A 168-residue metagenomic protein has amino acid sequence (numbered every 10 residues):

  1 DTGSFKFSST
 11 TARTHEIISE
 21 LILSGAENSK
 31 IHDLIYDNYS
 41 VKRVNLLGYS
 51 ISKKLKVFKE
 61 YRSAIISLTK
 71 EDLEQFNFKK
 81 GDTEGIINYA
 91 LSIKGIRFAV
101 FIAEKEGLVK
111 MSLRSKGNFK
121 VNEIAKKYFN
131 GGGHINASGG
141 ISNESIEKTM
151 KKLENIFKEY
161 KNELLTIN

Functional and structural regions predicted by a protein language model:
T2-N168: Hydrophobic helix-and-loop "lid/oligomerization" segment in the mid-to-C-terminal part of catalytic domains
